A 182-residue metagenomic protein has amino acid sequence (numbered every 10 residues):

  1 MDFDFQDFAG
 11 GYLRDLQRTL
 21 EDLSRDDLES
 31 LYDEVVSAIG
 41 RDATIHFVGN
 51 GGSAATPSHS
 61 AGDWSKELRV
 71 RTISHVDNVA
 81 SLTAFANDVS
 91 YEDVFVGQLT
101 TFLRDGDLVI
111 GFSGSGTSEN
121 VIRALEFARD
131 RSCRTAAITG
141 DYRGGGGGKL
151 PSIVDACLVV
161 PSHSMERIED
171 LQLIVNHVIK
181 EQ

Functional and structural regions predicted by a protein language model:
M1-L23: Generic N-terminal amphipathic, Lys/Arg-enriched alpha-helix
E21-R41: A short, well-structured juxtamembrane/interface segment
E34-L103: Glycine-rich, small/polar surface segments that engage phosphate groups of diverse ligands
S53-S58, T117-A124: Short glycine/serine/threonine-rich phosphate/pyrophosphate-binding segments that cradle anionic phosphate groups
S65, L125-S132: Surface-exposed amphipathic alpha-helices with a cationic face
V109, M165-Q182: A charged, well-structured terminal subsegment
I138-V154: Short, glycine/polar-rich helix-capping loops at beta-to-alpha or helix-loop-helix junctions that flank or form
